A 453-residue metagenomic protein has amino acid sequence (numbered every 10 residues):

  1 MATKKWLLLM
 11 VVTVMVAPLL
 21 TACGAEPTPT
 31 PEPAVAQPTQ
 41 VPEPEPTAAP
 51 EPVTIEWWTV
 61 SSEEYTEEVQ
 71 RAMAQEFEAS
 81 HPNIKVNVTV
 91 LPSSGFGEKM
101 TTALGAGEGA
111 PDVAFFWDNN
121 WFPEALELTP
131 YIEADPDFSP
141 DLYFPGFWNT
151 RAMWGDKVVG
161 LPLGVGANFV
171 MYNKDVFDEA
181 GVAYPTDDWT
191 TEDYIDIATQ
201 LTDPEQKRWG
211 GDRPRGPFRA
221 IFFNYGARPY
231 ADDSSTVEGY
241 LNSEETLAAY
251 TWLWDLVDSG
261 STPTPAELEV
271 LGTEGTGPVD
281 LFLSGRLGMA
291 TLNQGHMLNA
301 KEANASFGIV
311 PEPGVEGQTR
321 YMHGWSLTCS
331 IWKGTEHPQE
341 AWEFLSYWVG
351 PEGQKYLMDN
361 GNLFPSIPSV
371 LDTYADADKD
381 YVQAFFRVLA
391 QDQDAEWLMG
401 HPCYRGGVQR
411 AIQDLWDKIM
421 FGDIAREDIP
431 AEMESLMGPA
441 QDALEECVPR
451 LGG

Functional and structural regions predicted by a protein language model:
L8, L20-F122, P136-P140, Y184 (+9 more regions): Conserved N-terminal structural module of periplasmic/extracytoplasmic solute-binding proteins
A79-S80, K85, A180, S259-T262 (+3 more regions): Extracytoplasmic/periplasmic substrate-recognition and gating elements
V90-K99, W189-I195, A266-D280, W325: Short helix-initiation/N-cap motifs at beta->coil->alpha
G97-G109, V176-F177, I195-P204, E274-R286 (+2 more regions): Short helices/loops that flank or line small-molecule/ion binding pockets
F115-A167, G308-V310, D376-D380: Hinge/lid segment of periplasmic solute-binding proteins
F122-T129, W148-Y184, R213-S235, D258 (+3 more regions): Periplasmic solute-binding protein
A198, S235-L271, K301-A303, E312: Glycine-centered hinge/linker elements that transmit conformational signals in sensory and ligand-binding systems
D359-A411, K418, E446-G453: Long, aromatic- and glycine/proline-rich binding clefts that accommodate carbohydrate-like moieties
